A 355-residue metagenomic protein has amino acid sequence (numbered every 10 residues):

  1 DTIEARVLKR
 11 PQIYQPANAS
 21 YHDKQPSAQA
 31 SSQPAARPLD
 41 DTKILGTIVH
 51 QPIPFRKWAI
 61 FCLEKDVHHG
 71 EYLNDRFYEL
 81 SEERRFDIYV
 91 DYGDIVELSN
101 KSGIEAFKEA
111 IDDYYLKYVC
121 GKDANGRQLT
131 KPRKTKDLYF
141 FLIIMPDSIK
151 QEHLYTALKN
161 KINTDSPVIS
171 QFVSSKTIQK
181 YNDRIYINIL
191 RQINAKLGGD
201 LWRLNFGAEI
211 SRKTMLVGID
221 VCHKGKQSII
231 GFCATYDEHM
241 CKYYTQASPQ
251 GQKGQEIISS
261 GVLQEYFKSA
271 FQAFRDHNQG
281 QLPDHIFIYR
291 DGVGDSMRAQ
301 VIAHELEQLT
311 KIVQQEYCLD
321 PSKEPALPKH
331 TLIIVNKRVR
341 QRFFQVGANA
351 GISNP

Functional and structural regions predicted by a protein language model:
D1-P355: Long, low-complexity, intrinsically disordered terminal regions
